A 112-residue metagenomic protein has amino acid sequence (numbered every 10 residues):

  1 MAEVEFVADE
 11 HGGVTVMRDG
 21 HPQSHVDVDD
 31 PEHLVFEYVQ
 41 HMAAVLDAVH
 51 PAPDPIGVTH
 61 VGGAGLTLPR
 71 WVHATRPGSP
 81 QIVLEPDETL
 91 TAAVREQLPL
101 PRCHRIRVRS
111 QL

Functional and structural regions predicted by a protein language model:
M1-G20: N-terminal auxiliary segments of SAM/dcSAM-dependent transferases
E10-H11, D29-L112: The AdoMet/dcAdoMet-binding core of the Class I SAM-like
Q23-D27: Catalytic zinc-binding patch centered on the HExxH motif and its immediate surroundings that defines zinc-dependent
